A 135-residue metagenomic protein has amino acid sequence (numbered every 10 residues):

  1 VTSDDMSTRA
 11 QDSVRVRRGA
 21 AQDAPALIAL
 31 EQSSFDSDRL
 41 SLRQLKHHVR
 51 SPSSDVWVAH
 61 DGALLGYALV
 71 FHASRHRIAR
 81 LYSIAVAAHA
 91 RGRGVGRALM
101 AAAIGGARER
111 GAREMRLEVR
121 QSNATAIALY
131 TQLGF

Functional and structural regions predicted by a protein language model:
V1-Q11: Acyl-donor-binding surface of acyltransferase catalytic domains
R9, R18-H89, M100-A102, G106 (+1 more regions): Acetyl-CoA-dependent GNAT
V14-V16: Extreme N-terminal starter segment of soluble prokaryotic enzymes
A88-R91, L117-I127: Conserved beta-strand-loop-alpha-helix junction that forms the acyl-donor binding cleft
G94: Glycine-rich phosphate-binding loop
R97, S122-F135: Conserved active-site alpha-helix within GNAT-family acetyltransferase domains
R113: Short acidic/polar active-site loop segments enriched in Thr and Asp
